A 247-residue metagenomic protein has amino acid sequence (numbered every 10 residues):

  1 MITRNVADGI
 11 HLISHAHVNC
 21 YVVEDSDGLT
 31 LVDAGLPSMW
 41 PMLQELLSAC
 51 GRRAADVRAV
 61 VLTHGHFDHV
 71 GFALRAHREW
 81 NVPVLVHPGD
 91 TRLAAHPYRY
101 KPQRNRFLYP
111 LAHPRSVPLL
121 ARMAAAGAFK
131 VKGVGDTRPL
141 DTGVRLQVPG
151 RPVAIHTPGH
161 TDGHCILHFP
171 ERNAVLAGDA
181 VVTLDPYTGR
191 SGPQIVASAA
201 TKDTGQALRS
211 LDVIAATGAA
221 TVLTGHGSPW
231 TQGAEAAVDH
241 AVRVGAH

Functional and structural regions predicted by a protein language model:
M1-C50, I166-T183: Conserved beta-strand hairpin/beta-sheet module of binuclear metal-dependent hydrolase folds, prominently
T30-V32, V61, V84, A174-L176 (+1 more regions): Residue-level marker for buried hydrophobic side chains located in beta-strands that build the well-ordered beta-sheet
L36-S38, A128-V131, R145-Q147, R151-P158 (+1 more regions): Metallo-beta-lactamase
W40-D90, T221: Active-site metal-binding motif and surrounding structural segment of the metallo-beta-lactamase
N81-H87, R106, A177-G178, V244: Short hydrophobic/aromatic-enriched beta-strand-loop microsegments
P88-R104, E171-D185: Short, solvent-exposed beta-strand-terminating loops
T91-I155, K202, Q206-A215, A219: Metallo-beta-lactamase
P229-H247: Binuclear metal-ion centers of metallo-dependent hydrolases, dominated by the metallo-beta-lactamase
